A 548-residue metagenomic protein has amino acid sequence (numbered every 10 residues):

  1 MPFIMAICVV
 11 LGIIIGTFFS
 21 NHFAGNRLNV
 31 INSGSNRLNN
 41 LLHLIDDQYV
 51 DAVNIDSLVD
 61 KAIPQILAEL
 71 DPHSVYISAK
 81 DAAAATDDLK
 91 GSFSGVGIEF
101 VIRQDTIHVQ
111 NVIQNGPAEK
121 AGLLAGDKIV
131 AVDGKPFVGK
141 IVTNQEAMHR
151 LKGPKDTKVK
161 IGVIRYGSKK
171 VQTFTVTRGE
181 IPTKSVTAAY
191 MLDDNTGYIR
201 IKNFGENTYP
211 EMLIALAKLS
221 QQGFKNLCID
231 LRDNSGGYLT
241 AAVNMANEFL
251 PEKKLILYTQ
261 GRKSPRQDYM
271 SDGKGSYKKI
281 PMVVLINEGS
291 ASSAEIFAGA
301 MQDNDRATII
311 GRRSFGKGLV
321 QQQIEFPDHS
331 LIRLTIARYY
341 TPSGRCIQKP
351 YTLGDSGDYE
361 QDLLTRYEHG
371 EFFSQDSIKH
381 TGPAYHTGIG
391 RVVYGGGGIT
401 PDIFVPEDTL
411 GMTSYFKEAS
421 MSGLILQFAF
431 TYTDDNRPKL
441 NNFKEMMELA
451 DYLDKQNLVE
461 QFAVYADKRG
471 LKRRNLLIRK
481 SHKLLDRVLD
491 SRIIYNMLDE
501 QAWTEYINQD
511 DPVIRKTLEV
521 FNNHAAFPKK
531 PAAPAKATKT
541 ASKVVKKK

Functional and structural regions predicted by a protein language model:
P2-S20: Hydrophobic membrane-insertion alpha-helices, especially the h-region of bacterial N-terminal signal peptides
I15-G34, L38, L42, D46 (+6 more regions): Cleft-lining beta-strand/loop regions that shape enzyme active-site pockets
Y49-Q110, D156-A188, N508-L518, H524-K536: Extended, small/polar residue-biased N-terminal targeting/export presequences and adjacent propeptide/linker tracts
G126-K128: Structural motif
G134-K135, G398: Short, surface-exposed secondary-structure boundary micro-motifs
S293, D305, R312, G316-P383: Polar, glycine-rich mid-to-C-terminal structural blocks that act as macromolecule-binding/assembly scaffolds
C346-I347, Y351-K548: Conserved functional hotspot residues or short segments at active or partner-binding sites across diverse domains
